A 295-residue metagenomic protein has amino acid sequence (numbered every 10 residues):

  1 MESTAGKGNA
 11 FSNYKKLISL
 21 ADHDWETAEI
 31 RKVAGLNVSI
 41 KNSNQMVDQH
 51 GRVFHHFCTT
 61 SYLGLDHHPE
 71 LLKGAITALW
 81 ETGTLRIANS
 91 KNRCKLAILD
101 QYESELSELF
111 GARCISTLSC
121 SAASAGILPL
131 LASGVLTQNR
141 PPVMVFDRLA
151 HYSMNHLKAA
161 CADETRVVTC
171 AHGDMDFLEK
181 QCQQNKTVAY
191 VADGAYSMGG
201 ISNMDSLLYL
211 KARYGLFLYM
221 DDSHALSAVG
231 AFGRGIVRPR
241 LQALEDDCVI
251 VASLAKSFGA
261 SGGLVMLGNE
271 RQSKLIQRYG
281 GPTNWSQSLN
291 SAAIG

Functional and structural regions predicted by a protein language model:
M1-L85, L216: N-terminal "arm"/small-domain region of PLP-dependent enzymes with the aminotransferase-like
L72-S119: Conserved N-terminal alpha-helix of the aminotransferase class I/II PLP-enzyme fold
L130-S153: Conserved PLP-anchoring active-site segment centered on the Schiff-base-forming lysine
Y152, M198-G199, A225-S227: Catalytic P-loop NTPase motifs of RecA-like helicase/translocase cores
Y152-A162: Active-site-proximal loop->helix
V168-Y219: Active-site phosphate-binding strand-loop segment of PLP-dependent enzymes
Y214-F217, H224, V229-G295: Active-site C-terminal subdomain of aminotransferase-like
